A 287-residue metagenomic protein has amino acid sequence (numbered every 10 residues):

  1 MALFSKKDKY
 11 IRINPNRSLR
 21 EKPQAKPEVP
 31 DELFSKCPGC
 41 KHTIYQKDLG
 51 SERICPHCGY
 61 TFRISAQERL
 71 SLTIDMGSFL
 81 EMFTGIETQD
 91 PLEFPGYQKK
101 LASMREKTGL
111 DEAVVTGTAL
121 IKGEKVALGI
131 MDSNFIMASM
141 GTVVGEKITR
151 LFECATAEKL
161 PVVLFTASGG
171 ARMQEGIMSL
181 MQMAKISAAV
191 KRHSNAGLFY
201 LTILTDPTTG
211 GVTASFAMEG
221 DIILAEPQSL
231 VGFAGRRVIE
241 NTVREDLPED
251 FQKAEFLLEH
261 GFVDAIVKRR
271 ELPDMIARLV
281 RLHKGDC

Functional and structural regions predicted by a protein language model:
M1-A25: N-terminal alpha-helical interaction blocks
E21-E28, G39-Q46: Short, intrinsically disordered, charge-biased short linear motifs at domain edges
F34, E52: Residues immediately within or flanking Cys/His clusters that coordinate Zn2+ in small zinc-binding modules
C37-C40, C55-C58: Short cysteine-rich clusters marking metal-coordination/redox-active sites
Q46-G50, R63-R69: Short Cys/His-rich "knuckle" micro-motifs
S71-K125, M131-I136: Extended interfacial segments that mediate partner engagement and assembly in macromolecular machines
V115-S194, L201: Cleft-lining beta-strand/loop regions that shape enzyme active-site pockets
G169-C287: Conserved catalytic cores of soluble enzyme domains, especially glycine-rich substrate-binding beta-alpha loops
